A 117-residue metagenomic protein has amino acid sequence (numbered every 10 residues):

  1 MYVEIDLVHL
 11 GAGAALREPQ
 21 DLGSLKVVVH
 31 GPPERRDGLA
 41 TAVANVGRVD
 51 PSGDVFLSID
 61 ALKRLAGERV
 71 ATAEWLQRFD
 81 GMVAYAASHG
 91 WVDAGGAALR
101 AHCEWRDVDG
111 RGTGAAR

Functional and structural regions predicted by a protein language model:
V3-L57, A61: Short helix/strand-capping turn motifs
R36, G110-G112: Intrinsically disordered, low-complexity acidic/polar segments
A66-G110: Short, compact, well-ordered microdomains
G114-R117: Short, amphipathic alpha-helical interaction segments positioned at domain boundaries
